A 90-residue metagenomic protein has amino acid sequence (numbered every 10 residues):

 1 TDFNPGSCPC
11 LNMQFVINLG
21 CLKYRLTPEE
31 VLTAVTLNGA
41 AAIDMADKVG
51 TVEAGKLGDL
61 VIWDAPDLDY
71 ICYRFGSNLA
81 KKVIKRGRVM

Functional and structural regions predicted by a protein language model:
T1-A65: His/Asp/Glu-enriched, well-ordered alpha-helical/loop segment that forms or immediately abuts the divalent-metal
V35-L37, L57-M90: C-terminal cap of metal-dependent C-N hydrolases
